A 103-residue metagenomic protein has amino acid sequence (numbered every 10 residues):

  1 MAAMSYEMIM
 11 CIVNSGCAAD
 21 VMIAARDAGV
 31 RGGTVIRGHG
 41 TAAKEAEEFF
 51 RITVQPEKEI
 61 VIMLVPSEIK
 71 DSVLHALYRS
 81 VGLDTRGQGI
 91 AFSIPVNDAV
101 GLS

Functional and structural regions predicted by a protein language model:
M1-S103: Positively charged, small/polar-rich N-terminal and surface patches that mediate targeting and assembly and bind
